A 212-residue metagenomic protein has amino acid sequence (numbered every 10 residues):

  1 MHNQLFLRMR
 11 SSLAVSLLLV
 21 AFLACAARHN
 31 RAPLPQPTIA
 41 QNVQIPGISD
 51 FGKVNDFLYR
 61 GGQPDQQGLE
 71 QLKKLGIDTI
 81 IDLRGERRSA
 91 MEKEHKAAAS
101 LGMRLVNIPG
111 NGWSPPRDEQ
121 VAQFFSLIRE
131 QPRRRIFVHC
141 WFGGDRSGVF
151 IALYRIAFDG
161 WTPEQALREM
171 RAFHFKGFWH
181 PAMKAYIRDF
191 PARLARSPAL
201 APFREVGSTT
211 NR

Functional and structural regions predicted by a protein language model:
H2-Q4: Low-complexity, intrinsically disordered or signal/transmembrane-proximal segments
F6-R8, S12, L19-I136, V149-R212: Cys-dependent protein tyrosine phosphatase-like superfamily
C140: Short cysteine clusters
G143: Substrate/cofactor-recognition hotspot
R146: Glycine/aspartate-rich loop-and-adjacent alpha/beta segment that forms the canonical ThDP
